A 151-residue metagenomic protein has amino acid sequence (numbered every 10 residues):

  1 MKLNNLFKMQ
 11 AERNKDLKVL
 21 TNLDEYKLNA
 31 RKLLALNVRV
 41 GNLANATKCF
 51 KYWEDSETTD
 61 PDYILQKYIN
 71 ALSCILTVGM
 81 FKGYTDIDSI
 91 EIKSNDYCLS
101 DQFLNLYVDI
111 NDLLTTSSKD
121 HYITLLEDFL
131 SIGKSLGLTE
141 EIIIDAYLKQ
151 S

Functional and structural regions predicted by a protein language model:
M1-S151: Flexible "arm" and connector segments at domain edges
